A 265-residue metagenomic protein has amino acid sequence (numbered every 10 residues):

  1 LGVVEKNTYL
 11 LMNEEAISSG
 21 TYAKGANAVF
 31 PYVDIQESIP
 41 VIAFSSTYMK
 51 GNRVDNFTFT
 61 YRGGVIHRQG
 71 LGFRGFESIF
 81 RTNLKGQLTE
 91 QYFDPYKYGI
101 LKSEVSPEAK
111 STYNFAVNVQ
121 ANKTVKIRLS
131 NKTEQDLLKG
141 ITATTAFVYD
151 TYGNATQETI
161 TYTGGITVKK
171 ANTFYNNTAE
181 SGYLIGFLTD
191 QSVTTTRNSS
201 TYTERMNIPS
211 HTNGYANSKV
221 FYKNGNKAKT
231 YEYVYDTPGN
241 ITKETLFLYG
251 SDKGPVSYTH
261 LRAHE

Functional and structural regions predicted by a protein language model:
L1-K102, K110-T112, A146-M206, Y233 (+1 more regions): Conserved catalytic cores of ATP-dependent inositol ring kinases
A121-K132, G214-Y215: Extended amphipathic, helix-rich lipid-handling scaffolds
T142, G186, T201-Y202, N207-T242 (+1 more regions): Beta-propeller domains
D150, D236, R262: Short, acidic, Ser/Thr-enriched surface-loop or helix-capping motifs
P255-V256: Acidic, proline/serine/threonine- and glycine-rich low-complexity intrinsically disordered segments
T259-E265: Conserved small/polar residues in nucleotide/adenosyl-binding loops
